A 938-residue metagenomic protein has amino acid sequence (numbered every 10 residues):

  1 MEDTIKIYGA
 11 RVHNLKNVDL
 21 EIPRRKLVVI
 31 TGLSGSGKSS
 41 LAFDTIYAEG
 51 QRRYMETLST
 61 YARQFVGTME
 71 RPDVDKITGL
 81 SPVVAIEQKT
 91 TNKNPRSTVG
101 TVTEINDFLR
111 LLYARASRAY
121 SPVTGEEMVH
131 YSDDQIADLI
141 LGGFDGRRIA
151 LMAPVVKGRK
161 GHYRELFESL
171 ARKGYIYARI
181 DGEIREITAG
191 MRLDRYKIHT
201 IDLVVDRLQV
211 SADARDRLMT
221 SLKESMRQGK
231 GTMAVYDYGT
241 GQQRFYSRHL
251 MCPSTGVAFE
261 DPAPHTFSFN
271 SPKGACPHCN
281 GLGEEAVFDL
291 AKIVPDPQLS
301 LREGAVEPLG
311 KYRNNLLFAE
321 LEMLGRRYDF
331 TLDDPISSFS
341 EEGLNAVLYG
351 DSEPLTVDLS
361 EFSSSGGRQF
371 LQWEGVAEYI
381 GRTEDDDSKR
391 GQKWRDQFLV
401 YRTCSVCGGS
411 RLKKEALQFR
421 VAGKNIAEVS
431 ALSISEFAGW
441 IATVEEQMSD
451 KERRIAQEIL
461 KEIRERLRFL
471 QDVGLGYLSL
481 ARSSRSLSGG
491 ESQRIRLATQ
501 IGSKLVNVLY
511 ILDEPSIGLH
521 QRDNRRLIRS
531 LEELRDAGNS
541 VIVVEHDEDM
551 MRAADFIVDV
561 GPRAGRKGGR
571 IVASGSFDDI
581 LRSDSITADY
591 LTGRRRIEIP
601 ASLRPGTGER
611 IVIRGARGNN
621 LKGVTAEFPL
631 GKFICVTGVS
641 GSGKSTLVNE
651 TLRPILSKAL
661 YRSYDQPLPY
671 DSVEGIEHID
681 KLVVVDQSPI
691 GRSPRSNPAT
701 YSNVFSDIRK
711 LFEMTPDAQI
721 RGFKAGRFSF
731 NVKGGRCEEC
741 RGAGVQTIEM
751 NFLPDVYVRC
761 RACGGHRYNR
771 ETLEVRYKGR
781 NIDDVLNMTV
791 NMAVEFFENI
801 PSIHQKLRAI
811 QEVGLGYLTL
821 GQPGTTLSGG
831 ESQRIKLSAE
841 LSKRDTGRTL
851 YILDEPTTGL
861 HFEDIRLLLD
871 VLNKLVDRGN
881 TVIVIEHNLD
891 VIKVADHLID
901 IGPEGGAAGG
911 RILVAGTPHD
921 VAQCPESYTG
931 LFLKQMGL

Functional and structural regions predicted by a protein language model:
M1-L938: Conserved phosphate-binding elements of NTP-dependent enzyme cores
